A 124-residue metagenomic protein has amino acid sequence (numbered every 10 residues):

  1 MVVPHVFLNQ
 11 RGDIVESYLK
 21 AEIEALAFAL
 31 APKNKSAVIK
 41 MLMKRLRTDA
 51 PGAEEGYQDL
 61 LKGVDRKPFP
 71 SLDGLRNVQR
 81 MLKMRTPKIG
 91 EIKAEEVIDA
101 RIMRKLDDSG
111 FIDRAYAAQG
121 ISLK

Functional and structural regions predicted by a protein language model:
M1-V2, F7-L8: Short glycine- and hydrophobic/aromatic-rich loop-to-beta-strand nucleating segment in the catalytic cores
N9-I92: Secondary-structure end/capping motifs
K83-K124: Conserved C-terminal helix/tail region of periplasmic/extracytoplasmic solute-binding proteins
